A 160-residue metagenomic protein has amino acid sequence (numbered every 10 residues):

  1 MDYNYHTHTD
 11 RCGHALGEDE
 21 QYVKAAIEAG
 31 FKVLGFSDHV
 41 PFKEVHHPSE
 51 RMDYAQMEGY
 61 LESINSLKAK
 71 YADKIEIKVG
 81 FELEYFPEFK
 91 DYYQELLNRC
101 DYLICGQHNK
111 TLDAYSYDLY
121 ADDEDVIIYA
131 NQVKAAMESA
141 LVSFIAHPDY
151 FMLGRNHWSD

Functional and structural regions predicted by a protein language model:
M1-L83, Y92, F151-N156: An N-terminally biased module of ancient metal coordination in phosphate/nucleic-acid-related enzymes
R11-G13, C100, I104-D160: Domain-core and long-helix interface of multi-subunit machines
D19, E88-F89, Y129: Amphipathic coiled-coil/heptad-repeat helices and related helical stalk/stem segments that mediate oligomerization
V23, Q56-A69, E76, E95 (+2 more regions): Histidine/acidic residue-rich metal-binding segments in metalloenzymes
A26-G35, E95-Y102, A135-L141: Short, functional N-terminal and low-complexity linear motifs
I75-L119: Hydrophobic alpha-helical segments and helix pairs
